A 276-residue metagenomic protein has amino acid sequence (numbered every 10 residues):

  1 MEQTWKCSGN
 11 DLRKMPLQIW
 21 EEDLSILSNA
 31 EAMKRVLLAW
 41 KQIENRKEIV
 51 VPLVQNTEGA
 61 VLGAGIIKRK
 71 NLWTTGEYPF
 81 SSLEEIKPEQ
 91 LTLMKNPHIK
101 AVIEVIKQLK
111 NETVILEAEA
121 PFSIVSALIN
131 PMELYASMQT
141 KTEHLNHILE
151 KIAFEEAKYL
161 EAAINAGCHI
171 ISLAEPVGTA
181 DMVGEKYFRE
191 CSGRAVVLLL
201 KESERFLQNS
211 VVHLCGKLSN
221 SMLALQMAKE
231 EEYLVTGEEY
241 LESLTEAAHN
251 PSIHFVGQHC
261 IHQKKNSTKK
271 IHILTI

Functional and structural regions predicted by a protein language model:
M1-S137, N146-I276: Catalytic cores of TIM-barrel enzymes
